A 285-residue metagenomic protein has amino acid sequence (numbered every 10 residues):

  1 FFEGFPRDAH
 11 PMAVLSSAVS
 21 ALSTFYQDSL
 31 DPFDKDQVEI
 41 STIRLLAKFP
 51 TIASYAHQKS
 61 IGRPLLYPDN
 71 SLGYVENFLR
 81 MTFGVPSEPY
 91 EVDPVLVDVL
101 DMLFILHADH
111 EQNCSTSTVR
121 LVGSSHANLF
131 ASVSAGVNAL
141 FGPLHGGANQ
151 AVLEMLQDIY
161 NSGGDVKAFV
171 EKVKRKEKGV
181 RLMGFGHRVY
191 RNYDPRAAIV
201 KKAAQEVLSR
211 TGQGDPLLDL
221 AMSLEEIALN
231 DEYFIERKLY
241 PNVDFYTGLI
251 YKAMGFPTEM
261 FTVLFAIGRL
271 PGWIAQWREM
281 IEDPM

Functional and structural regions predicted by a protein language model:
F1-M285: Non-transmembrane, aqueous-exposed alpha-helical and coiled segments at domain scale
